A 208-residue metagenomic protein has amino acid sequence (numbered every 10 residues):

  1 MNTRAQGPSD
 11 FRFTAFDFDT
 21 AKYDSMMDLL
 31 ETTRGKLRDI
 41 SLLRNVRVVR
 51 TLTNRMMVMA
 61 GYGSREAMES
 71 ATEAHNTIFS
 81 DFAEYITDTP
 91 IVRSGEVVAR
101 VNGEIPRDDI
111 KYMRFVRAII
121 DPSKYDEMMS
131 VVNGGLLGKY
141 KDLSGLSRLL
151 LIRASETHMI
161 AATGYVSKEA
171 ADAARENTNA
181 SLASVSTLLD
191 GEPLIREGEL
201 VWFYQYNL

Functional and structural regions predicted by a protein language model:
M1-M57, G61-L208: Short S/T/G/P-rich N-terminal loop/turn motif that feeds into the first structured element of a domain
